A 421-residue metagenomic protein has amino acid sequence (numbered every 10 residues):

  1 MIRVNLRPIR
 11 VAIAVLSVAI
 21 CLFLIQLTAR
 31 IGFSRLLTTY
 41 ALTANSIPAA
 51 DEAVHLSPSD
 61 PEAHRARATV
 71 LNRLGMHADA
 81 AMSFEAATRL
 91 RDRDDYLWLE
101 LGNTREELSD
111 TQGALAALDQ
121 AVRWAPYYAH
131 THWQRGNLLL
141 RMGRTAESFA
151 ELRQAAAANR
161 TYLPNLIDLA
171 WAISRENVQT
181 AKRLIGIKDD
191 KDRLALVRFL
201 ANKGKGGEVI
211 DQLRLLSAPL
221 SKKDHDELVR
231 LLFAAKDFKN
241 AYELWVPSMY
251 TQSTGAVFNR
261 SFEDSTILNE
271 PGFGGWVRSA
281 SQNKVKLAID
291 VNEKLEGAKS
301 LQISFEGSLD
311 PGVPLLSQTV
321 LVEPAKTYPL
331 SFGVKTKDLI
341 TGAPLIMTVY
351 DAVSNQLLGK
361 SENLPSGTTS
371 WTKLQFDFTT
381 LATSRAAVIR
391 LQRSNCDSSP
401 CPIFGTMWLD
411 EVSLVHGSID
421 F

Functional and structural regions predicted by a protein language model:
P8-I31, R35, T161, N165 (+2 more regions): Extracellular and organelle-lumenal recognition/adhesion modules and their flexible linkers in secreted
E52-A53, A86-A87, Q120-A121, Q154-A155 (+2 more regions): Canonical positions in the second alpha-helix
L56-D60, L74, R91, A125-Y128 (+4 more regions): A structural motif in tetratricopeptide-repeat
